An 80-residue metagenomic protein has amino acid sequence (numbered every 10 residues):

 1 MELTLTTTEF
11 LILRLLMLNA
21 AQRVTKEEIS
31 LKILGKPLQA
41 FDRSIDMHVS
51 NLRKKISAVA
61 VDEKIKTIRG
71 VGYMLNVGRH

Functional and structural regions predicted by a protein language model:
M1-V61, V71: Positively charged, aromatic-enriched patches within helix-turn-helix-type DNA-binding elements, predominantly
T4, E63-H80: A short linear beta-strand->loop->alpha-helix hinge motif most characteristic of winged-helix/helix-turn-helix
